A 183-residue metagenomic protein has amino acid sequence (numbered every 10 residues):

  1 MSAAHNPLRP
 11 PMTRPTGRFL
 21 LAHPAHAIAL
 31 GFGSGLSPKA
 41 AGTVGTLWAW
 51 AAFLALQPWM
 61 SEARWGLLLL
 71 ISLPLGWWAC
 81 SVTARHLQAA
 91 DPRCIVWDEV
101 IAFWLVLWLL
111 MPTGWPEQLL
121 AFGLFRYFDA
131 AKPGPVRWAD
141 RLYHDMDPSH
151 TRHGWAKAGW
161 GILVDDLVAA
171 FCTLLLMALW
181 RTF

Functional and structural regions predicted by a protein language model:
S2-A89, R93-I95, V100-F183: Hydrophobic alpha-helical transmembrane segments
